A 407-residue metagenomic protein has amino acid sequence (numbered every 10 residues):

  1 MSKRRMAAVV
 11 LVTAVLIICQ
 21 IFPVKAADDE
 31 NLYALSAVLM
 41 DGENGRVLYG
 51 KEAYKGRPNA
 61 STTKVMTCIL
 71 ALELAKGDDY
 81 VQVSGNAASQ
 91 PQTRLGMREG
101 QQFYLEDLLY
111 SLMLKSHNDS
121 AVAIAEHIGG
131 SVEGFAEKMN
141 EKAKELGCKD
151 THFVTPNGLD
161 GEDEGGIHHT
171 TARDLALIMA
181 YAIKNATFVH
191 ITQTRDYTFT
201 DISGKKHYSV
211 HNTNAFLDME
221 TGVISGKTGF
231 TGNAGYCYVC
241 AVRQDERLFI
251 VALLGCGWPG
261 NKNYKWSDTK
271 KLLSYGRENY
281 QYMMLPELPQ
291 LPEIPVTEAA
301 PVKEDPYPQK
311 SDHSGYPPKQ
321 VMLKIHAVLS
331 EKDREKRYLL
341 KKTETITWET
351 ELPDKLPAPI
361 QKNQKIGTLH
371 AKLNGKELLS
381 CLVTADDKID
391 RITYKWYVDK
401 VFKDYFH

Functional and structural regions predicted by a protein language model:
M1-R4, G50: Short, Lys/Arg-rich N-terminal segment immediately upstream of the first membrane anchor
K3-R4, Q101, L105, Y394: Structural motif marking the loop-to-transmembrane transition
R4-K25: Sec-dependent N-terminal signal peptides of Gram-positive bacterial secreted proteins and lipoproteins
R4-M6, V65, Q244: Hydrophobic alpha-helical segments, especially transmembrane helices and their immediate juxtamembrane helical caps
V12, A53, M97, K206 (+1 more regions): Short, glycine/charged-enriched secondary-structure capping and boundary segments
I21-A186: Active-site-adjacent loops and short helices of periplasmic peptidoglycan-processing enzymes
G166-H407: Domain-terminus/edge residues, biased toward the C-terminal soluble/receptor-binding domains of extracytoplasmic
